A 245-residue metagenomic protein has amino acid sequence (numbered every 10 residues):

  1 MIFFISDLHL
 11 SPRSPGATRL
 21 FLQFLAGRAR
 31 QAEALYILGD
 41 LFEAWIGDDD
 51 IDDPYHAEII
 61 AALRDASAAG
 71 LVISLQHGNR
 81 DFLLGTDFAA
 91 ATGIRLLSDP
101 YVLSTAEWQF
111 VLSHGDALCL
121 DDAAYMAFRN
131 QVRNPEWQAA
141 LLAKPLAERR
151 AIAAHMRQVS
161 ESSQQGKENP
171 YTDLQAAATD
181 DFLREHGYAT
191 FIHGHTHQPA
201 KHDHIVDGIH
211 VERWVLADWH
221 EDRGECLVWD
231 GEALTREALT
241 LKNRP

Functional and structural regions predicted by a protein language model:
M1-F3: Extreme N-terminal starter segment of soluble prokaryotic enzymes
I5-S6, L35-G39, V72-N79, L97 (+3 more regions): Active-site neighborhood of phospho(di)ester-bond hydrolases with catalytic His/Asp-centered motifs
L8-S11, L118: Short histidine/acidic/glycine/proline-rich micro-motifs that form metal- and phosphate-coordinating active-site loops
L10-T105: Core catalytic region of metal-dependent phosphoesterases/phosphodiesterases, especially metallo-beta-lactamase-like
P15, D121-A124, P245: A short, polar/proline- and glycine-enriched secondary-structure boundary/capping micro-motif
A91-S98, Q109, D116, D121-A127 (+1 more regions): Conserved beta-sheet core of the metallophosphoesterase superfamily
G115-Q175: Active-site-proximal loop/helix segment associated with metal-binding centers of metalloenzymes
E237-P245: Short, solvent-exposed aromatic-acidic interface loops
